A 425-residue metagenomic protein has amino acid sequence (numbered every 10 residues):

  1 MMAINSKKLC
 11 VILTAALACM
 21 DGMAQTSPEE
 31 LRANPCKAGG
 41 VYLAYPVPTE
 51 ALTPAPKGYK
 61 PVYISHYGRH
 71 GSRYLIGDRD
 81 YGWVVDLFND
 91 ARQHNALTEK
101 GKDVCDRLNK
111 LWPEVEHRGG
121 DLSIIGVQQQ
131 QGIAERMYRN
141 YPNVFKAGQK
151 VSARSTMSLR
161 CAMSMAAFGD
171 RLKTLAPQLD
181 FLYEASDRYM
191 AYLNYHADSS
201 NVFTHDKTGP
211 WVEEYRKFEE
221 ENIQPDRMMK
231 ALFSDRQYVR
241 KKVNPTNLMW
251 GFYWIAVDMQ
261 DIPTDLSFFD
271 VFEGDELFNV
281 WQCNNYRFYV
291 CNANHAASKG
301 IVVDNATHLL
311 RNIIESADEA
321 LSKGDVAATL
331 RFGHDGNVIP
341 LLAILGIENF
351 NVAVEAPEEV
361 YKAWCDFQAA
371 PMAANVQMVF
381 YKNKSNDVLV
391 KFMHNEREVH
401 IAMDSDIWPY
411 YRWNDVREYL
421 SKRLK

Functional and structural regions predicted by a protein language model:
M1-S27: Bacterial Sec-dependent N-terminal signal peptides
Q25-K150, T156-T329, G333-K425: Signature for phosphate-centric chemistry
